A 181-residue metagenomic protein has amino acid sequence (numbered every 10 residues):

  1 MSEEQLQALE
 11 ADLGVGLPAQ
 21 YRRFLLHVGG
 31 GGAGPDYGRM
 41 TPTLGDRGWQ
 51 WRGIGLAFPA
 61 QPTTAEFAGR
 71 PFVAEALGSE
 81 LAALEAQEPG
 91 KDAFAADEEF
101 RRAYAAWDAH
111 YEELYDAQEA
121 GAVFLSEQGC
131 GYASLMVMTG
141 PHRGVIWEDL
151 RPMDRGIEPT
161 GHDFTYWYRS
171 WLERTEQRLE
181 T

Functional and structural regions predicted by a protein language model:
M1-A117, G121-E127: A surface-exposed partner-binding patch
L6-E10, L150-R155: Short, charged low-complexity linear motifs
G31-P35, R39, P141-R143, M153 (+1 more regions): Generic alpha-helical propensity signal that fires on short helical segments and nearby coil/disordered stretches
T41-T43, E148, I157-P159: Short, intrinsically disordered/low-complexity patches at protein termini and at juxtamembrane boundaries
G45-R47, A103, R143, D163 (+1 more regions): Acidic, low-complexity intrinsically disordered regions
W51-G53, A109, D149, R169 (+1 more regions): Intrinsic disorder/low-complexity segments enriched in polar/charged and small flexible residues
F124, Y132-D154: Low-complexity, glycine/alanine/valine/leucine- and proline-rich hydrophobic stretches
P152-T181: Long, compositionally biased interface segments
